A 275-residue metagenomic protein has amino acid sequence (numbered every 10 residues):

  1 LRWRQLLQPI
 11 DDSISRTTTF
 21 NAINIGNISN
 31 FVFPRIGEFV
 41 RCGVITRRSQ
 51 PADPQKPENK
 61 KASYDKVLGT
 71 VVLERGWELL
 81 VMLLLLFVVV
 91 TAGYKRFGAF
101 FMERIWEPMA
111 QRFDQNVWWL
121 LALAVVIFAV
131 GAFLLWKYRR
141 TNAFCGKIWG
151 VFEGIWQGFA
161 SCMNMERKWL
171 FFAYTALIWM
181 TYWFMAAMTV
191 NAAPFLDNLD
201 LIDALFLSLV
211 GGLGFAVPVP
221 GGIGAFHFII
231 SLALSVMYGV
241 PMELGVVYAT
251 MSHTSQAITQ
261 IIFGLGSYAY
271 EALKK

Functional and structural regions predicted by a protein language model:
L1-N24, A92-F215, S255-K275: Predominantly cytoplasmic-facing regulatory/coupling regions of multi-pass membrane proteins
D12, A62, F195, V219 (+1 more regions): Helix N-cap/coil-helix junction residues
G26-F144, I223-K275: Transmembrane helix-loop-helix hairpins in multi-pass inner-membrane proteins
D203, L207-L234: Helix-helix packing/entry segments at the starts of transmembrane helices
